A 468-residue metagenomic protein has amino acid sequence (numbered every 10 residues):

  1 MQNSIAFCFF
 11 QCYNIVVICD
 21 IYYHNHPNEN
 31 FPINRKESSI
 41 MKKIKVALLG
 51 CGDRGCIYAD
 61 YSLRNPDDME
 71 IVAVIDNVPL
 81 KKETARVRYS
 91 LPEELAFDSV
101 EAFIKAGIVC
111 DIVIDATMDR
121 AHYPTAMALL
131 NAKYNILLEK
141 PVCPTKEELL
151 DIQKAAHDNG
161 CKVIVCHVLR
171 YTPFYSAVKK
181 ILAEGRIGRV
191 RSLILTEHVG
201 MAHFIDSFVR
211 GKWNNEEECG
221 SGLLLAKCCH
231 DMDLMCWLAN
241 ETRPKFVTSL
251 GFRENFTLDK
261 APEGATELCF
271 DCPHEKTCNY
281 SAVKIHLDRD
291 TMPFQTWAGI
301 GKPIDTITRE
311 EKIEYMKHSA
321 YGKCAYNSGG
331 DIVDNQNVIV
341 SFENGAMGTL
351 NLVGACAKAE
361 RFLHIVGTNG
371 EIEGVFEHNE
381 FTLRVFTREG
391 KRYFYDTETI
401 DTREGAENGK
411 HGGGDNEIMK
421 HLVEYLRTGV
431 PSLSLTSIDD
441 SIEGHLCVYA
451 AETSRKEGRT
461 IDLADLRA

Functional and structural regions predicted by a protein language model:
F9-I40: Short, Lys/Arg-enriched N-terminal segments with co-localized hydrophobic residues within the first ~10-30 amino acids
D20, N34-L91, M235: N-terminal Rossmann-like dinucleotide-binding module
G52, E94-A155: Beta-loop-alpha module in the N-terminal Rossmann-like domain of NAD(P)-dependent dehydrogenases, especially those
Y89, I332-A468: C-terminal helical cap and adjacent loop that interface with cofactors, partners, or active-site loops
D115, L138, V163-V165, G374: Hydrophobic residues in well-ordered beta-strands that form the structural core
D151-V168, R189-S192: Rossmann-fold dehydrogenase core element
L169-K323, G458: Predominantly a Rossmann-like dinucleotide-binding segment in NAD(P)-dependent oxidoreductases
